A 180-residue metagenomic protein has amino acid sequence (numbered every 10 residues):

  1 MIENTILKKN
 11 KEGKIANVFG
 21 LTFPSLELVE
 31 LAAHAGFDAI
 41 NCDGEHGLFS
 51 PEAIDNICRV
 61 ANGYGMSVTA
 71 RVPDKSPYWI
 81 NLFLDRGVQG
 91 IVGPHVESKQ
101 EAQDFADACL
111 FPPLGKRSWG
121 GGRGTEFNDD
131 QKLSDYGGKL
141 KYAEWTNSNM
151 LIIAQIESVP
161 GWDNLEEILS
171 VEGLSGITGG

Functional and structural regions predicted by a protein language model:
M1-G20, S134-S148: N-terminal amphipathic alpha-helix/helix-capping segment at the start of soluble metabolic enzymes
N10-L26, T69-P73, M150-D163: Active-site mouth loops of central-metabolism enzymes
E12-N17, F37-D38, N62-V68, V88-Q89 (+2 more regions): Short, well-ordered coil/turn segments that N-cap beta-strands
F19, A32, D43, I91 (+3 more regions): Conserved, mostly hydrophobic/aromatic
L21-A35, D74-L82, V159-V171: Short, acidic/polar
L28-N56, G179: Glycine-rich, proline-tolerant flexible connector loops at the mouths of alpha/beta enzymes
P51-D85, C109-G115, E144-N147: Alpha-helix-loop-beta-strand connector modules within alpha/beta enzyme cores
Y78, G90-E172: Conserved anion-binding
